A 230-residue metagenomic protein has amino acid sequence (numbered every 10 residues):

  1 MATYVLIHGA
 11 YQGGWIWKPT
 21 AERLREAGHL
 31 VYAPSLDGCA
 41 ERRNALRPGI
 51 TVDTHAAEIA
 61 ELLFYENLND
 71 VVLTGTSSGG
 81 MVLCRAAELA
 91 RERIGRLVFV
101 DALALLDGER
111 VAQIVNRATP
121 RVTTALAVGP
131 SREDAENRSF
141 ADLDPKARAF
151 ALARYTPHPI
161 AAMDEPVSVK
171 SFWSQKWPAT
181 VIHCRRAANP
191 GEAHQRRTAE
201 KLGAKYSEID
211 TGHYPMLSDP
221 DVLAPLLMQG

Functional and structural regions predicted by a protein language model:
A2-R43: Conserved HGGG/HGGXW glycine-rich cap/lid loop of the alpha/beta-hydrolase fold
L30-Y32, L36-V71, E88, Q113-N116: Active-site loop/oxyanion-hole signature of alpha/beta-hydrolase fold enzymes
P48, E88-E133, A162-M163, S168 (+1 more regions): Flexible "cap/lid" loop of the alpha/beta hydrolase fold
L73-T74, L97, V181: Conserved alpha/beta-hydrolase fold motif
T74-G75, G79, L83: Gly/Ala-rich beta-loop-alpha elbow adjacent to hydrolase catalytic centers
A153-F172: Active-site nucleophile elbow and catalytic-triad environment of alpha/beta-hydrolase enzymes
Q175, V181-H183: Short beta-strand/loop motif that positions the catalytic acidic residue of the alpha/beta-hydrolase fold
C184-D210, L217, V222, G230: Conserved loop-alpha-helix segment in the C-terminal half of the alpha/beta-hydrolase fold that carries the catalytic
